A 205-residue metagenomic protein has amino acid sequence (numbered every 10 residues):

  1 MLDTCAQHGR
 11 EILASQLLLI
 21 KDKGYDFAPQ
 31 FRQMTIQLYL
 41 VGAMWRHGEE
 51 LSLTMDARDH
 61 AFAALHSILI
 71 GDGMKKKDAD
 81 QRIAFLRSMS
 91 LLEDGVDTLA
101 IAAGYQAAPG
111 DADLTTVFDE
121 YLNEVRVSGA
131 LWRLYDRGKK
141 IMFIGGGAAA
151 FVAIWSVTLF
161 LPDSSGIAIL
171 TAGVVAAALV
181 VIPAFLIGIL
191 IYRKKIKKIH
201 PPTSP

Functional and structural regions predicted by a protein language model:
M1-A64: N-terminal extramembrane/targeting module of integral membrane proteins
L2, A6, Y25, P29 (+5 more regions): Intrinsic-disorder-associated interaction segments
Q7, E11, L18, A63-I68 (+4 more regions): Charged/polar, solvent-exposed surface patches and flexible loops
Q30-V41, H47-L51, S67-A103: Soluble regions of membrane-associated proteins that transit the secretory/organelle pathway
S52-A57, M74-K76, I167-A172, A176: General structural signal for secondary-structure boundaries
L86-G145, A153-A168: Membrane-proximal, non-transmembrane alpha-helical segments
D136-H200: Transmembrane alpha-helical hairpins and terminal membrane-anchor modules
P201-P205: N-terminal topogenic membrane-targeting module
